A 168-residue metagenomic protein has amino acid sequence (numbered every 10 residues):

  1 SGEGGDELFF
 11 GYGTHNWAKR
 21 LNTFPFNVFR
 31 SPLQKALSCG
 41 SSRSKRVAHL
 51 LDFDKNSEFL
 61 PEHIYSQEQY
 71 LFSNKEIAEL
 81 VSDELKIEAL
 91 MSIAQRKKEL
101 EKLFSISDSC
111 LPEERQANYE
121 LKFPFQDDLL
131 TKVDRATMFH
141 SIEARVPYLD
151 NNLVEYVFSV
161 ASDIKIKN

Functional and structural regions predicted by a protein language model:
S1-Q95, R135-N168: ATP-dependent adenylate-handling active sites, centered on carboxylate activation for C-N bond formation
I93-S105: A short, charged helix-loop
R96, S109-C110, F125-L129: Short, flexible segments with low predicted structural confidence
S107-E120: Structural motif
L121-R135, V157: Short Ser/Thr-interspersed hydrophobic loop/turn segments at strand-loop and sheet-helix junctions that line or gate
